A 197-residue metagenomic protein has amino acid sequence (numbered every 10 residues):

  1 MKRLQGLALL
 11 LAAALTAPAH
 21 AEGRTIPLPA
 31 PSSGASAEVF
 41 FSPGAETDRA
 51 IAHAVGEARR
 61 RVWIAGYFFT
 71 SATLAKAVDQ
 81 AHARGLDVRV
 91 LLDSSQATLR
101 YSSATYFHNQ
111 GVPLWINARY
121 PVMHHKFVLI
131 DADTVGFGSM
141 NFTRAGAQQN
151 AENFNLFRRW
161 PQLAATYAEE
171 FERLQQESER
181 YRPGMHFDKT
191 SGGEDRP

Functional and structural regions predicted by a protein language model:
M1-L4: Positively charged n-region of N-terminal signal peptides that target proteins for export
L7-T16: Bacterial N-terminal signal peptides
A19-G23: Boundary at the C-terminal end of the N-terminal hydrophobic targeting segment
T25-P29, I130, V135-P197: Signature of lipid phosphatidyltransferase scaffolds
P27-W63: N-terminal targeting signals for Sec/Tat export/insertion, comprising classic cleavable signal peptides
I51-P113: Primarily the HKD phosphodiesterase
W63-G66, R89-L92, W115-I116, V128-L129 (+2 more regions): Structural recognition of the beta-strand scaffold that forms the well-ordered cores of secreted hydrolase catalytic
F68-A72, S94-T98, Y120-V122, T134-V135 (+2 more regions): Solvent-exposed loop/turn segments at secondary-structure junctions within structured extracellular/periplasmic domains
